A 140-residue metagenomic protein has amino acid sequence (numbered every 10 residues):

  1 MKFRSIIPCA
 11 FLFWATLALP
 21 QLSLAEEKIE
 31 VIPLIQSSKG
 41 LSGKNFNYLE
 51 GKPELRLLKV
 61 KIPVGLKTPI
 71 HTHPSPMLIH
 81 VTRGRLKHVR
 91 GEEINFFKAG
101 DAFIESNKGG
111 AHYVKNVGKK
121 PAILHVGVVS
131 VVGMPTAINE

Functional and structural regions predicted by a protein language model:
F3, P8, W14-E54, I138-E140: A short, N-terminal "cap"/entry segment at the start of jelly-roll beta-barrel domains of the cupin/DSBH fold
E27-V31, E50, T68, H88 (+1 more regions): Membrane-topology and secretion signals of cell-surface/extracellular proteins
L49-P53, G65-L78: A short beta-loop-beta micro-motif enriched in histidine and acidic residues
L57-K61: Short proline/glycine- and basic residue-enriched helix-capping loop/turn segments at helix->loop/beta transitions
I62, G91-G109: Short acidic-glycine-tyrosine-enriched beta hairpin
I70, H88, E105, A111-G118: Short beta-strand His + acidic residue motifs that chelate non-heme Fe in jelly-roll/DSBH and cupin folds
P74-E92, D101: Glycine- and acidic-residue-biased ligand/ion/polar-headgroup-sensing regions
G109-G133: Ligand-binding loop in jelly-roll beta-barrel domains
